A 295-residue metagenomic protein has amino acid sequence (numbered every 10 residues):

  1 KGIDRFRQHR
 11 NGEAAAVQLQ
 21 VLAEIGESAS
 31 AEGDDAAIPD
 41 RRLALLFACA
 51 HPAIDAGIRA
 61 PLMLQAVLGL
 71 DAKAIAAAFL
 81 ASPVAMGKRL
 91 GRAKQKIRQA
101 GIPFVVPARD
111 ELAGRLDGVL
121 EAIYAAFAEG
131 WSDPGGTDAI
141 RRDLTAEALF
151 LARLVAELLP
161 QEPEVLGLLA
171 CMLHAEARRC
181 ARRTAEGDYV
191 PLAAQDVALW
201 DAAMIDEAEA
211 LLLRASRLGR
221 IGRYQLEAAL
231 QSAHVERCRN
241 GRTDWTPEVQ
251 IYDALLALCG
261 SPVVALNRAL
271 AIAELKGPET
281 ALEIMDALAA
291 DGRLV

Functional and structural regions predicted by a protein language model:
K1-F6: Hydrophobic-face residues of short alpha-helical interaction/recognition segments
H9, A16-G57, M63-A72, A81-D253: Amphipathic helix-loop-helix modules that constitute alpha-helical solenoid scaffolds
H9-G12, L294: Conserved H-loop
N11-A14, I272: General helical structural elements
A77-F79: Alpha-helical residues within the helix-turn-helix
T246-V295: Generic long, charged, amphipathic alpha-helical segments
